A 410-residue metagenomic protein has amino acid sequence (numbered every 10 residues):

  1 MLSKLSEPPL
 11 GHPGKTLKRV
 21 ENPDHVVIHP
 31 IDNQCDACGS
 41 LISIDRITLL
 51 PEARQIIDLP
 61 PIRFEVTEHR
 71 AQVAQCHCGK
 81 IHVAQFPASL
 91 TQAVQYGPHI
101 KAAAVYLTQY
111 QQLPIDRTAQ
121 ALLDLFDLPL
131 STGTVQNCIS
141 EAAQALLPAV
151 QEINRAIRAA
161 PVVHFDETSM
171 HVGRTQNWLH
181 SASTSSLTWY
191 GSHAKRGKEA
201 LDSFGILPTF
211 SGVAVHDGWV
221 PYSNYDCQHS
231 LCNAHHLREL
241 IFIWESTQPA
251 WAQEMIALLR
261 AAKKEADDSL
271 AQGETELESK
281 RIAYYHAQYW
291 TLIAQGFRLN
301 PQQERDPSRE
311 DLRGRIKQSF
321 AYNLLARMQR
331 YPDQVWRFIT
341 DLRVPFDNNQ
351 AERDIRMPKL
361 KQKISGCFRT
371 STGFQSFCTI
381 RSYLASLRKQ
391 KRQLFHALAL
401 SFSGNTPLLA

Functional and structural regions predicted by a protein language model:
M1-V94, F165, H171: Short, flexible loop/hinge motifs at secondary-structure junctions
Q34-C35, C76, A104, T118 (+8 more regions): Mobile genetic element proteins and their domesticated derivatives, centered on retroelements and DNA transposons
I42, I57-V163, L384: Short, positively charged, Gly/Tyr-enriched micro-motifs that form contact patches at catalytic or ligand/partner
Q75, Y106-P114, Q176-T188, N233-H236 (+2 more regions): Short conserved beta-strand segments at catalytic cores or DNA/RNA-binding microdomains of nucleic-acid binding
Y106-L107, A119, I241-E274: Conserved catalytic alpha/beta cores of large enzymes that bind or transform nucleotide phosphates and polynucleotides
L125-L128, T134, C138-Y222, Q228: RNase H-like nuclease fold core
G218-L258: Conserved beta-strand -> loop -> alpha-helix junction used to position metal-binding or nucleic-acid-contacting
W219-P221, A257-A410: Acidic/histidine-rich catalytic cores and adjacent linkers of DNA breakage/strand-transfer/modification proteins
